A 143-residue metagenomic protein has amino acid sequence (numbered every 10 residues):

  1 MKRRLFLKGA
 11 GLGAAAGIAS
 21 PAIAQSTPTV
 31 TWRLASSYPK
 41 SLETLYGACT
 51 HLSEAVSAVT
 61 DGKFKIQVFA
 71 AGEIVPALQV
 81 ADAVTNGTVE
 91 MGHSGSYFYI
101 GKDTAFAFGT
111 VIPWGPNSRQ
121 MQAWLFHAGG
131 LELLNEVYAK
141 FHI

Functional and structural regions predicted by a protein language model:
L5-Q25: N-terminal export signals
A19-S37, A58-F64, A139: Immediate post-signal peptide segment of exported/extracytoplasmic ligand-binding proteins
R33-T50, A71-V75: Extracytoplasmic "Venus flytrap"
L42-Q67, A128: Short, polar/charged alpha-helical segment
A48, L52, P76, V80 (+1 more regions): Stable alpha-helical elements in mature extracytoplasmic
S53-E54, G95-I143: Contiguous mixed-secondary-structure segments that line small-molecule binding/active-site clefts of soluble domains
G62-F64, V80-S94: Alpha-to-beta junction loops
I66-V84, A107: Extracytoplasmic small-molecule ligand-binding "clamshell" domains of the periplasmic binding protein/Venus flytrap
